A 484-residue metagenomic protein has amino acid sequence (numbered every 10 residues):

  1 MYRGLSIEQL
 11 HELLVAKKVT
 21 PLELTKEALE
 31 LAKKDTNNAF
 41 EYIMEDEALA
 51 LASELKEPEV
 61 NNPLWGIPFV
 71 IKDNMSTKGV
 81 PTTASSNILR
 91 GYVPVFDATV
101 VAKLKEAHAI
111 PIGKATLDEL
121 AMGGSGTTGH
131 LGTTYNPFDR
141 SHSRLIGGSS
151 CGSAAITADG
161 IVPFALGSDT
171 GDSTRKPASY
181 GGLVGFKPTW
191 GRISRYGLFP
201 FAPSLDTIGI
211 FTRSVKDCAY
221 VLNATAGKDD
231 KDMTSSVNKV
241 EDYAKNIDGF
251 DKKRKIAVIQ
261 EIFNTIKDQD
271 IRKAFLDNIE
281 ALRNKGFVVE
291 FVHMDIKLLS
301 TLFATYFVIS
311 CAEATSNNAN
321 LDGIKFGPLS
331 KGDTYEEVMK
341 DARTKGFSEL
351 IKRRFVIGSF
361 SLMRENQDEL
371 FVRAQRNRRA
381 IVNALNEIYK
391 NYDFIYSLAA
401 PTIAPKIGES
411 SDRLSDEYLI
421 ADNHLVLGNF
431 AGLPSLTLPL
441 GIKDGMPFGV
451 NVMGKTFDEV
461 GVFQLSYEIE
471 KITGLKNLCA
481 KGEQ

Functional and structural regions predicted by a protein language model:
M1-V93, L120-G123, V237, Y243-I247 (+5 more regions): Short, well-ordered alpha-helical
A28, A48, K72, L104 (+3 more regions): Conserved hydrophobic/aromatic pocket- or pore-lining residues that grip, position, or stack substrates in active sites
K34, D159-A165, T170-T265, R272 (+5 more regions): Structural helix-boundary/capping segments
K34, W65-I208, I259-E261, A312 (+1 more regions): Short glycine/serine-rich loop/turn segments
L64-A84, F250-A257, V308, A312-R379 (+1 more regions): Short helix-loop capping/hinge segments that flank enzyme active sites or metal/cofactor-binding pockets
N87, G91, S235, Y306 (+4 more regions): Short, surface-exposed loop/helix-turn segments at secondary-structure junctions that function as lids/hinges flanking
K103, A154-I156, A281, L425-N429: Hydrophobic/aromatic ligand-binding patch that stacks against planar heteroaromatic rings of cofactors or nucleotides
I112, V288-D295, L436: General small-molecule cofactor/ligand-binding pocket signal
